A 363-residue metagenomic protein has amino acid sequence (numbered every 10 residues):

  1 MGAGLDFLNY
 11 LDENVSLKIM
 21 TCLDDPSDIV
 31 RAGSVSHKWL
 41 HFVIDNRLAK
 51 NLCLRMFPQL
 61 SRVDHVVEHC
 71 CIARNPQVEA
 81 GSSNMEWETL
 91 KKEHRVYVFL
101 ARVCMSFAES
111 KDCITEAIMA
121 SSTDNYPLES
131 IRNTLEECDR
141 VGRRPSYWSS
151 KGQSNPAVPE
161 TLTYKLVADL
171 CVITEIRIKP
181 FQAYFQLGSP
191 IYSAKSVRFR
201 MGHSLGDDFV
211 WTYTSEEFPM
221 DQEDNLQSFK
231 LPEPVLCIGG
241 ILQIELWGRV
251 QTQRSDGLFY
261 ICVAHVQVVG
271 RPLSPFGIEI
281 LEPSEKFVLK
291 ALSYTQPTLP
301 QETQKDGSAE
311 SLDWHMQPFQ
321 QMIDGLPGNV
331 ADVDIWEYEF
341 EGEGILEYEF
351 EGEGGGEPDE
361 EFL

Functional and structural regions predicted by a protein language model:
M1-D6, L17-P26, A157-T163, F181-Y184 (+1 more regions): Short interface patches used for recognition in eukaryotic signaling and trafficking proteins
M1-Y147, G277, D306-Q321, G325-G328 (+2 more regions): Skp1-binding F-box subdomain of Cullin-RING ligase substrate receptors
M56-S61, E68-I72, Q77-R95, R140-S146 (+2 more regions): Trp- and acidic/polar-enriched beta-sheet ligand-binding modules for extracellular glycan and matrix recognition
A168-E175, G239: Extended extracellular/luminal ectodomain segments enriched in beta-structured repeat modules
